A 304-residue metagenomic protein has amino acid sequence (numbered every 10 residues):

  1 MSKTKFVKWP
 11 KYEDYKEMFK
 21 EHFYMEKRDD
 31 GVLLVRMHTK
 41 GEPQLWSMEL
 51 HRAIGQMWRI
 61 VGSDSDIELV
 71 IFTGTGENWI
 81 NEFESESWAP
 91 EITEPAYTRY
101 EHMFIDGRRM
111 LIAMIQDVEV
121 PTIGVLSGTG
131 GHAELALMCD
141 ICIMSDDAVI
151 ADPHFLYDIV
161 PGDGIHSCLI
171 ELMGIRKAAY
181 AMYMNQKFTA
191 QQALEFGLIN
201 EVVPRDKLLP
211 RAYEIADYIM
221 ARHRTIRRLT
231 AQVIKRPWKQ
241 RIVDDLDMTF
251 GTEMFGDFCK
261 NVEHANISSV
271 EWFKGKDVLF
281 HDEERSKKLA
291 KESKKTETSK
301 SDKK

Functional and structural regions predicted by a protein language model:
M1-D30, T39, E77-N81, E86 (+2 more regions): C-terminal alpha-helix plus adjacent terminal tail
F23, W46-V70: A short, well-ordered alpha-helical element
V32-L34, V202: Conserved beta-strand scaffold positions in the cores of enzyme catalytic domains, especially in NTP/NDP-utilizing
E49-A53, G107, M114, R211 (+2 more regions): Charged catalytic carboxylate motif
H51, R108, H166, I175 (+2 more regions): A general structural signal for well-ordered alpha-helical segments in protein cores
D66, G74-R109: Glycine- (often His-adjacent) and acidic-residue-rich active-site loop that binds/positions the CoA thioester
A113-R224: Crotonase-fold acyl-CoA enzyme core
